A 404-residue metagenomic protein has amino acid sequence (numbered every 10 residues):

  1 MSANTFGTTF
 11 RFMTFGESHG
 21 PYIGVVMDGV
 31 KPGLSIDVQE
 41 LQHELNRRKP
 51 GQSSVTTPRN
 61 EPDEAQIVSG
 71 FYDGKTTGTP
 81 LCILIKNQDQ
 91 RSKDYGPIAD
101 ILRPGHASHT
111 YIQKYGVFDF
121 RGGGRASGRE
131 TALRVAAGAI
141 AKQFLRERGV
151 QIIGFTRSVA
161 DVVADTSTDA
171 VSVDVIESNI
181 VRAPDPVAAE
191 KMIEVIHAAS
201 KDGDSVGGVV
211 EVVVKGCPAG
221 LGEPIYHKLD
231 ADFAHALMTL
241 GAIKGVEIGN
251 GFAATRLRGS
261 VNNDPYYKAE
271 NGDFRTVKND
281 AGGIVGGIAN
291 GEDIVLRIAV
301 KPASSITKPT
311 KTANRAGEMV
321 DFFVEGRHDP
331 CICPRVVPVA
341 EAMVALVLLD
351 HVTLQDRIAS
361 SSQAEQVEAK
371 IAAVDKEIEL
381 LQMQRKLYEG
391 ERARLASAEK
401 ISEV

Functional and structural regions predicted by a protein language model:
M1-R59: N-terminal, positively charged regions that mediate nucleic acid binding
S18-P21, V135, G203-M319: Glycine-rich anion/phosphate-binding loop at the beta-strand->alpha-helix junction
P21-G33, G128-V150, H227, A231-H235 (+3 more regions): Alpha-helical support elements that line or immediately flank enzyme active sites and cofactor-binding pockets
E44-P104, S108: Glycine-rich, N-terminal phosphate-binding loop and its surrounding beta-alpha-beta segment
A99-R125, T310-P330: Short acidic, glycine/tyrosine-flanked loop/strand segments centered on an H-E-D-like triad
Q113-I225: Glycine-rich, mobile lid/loop segments that gate access to catalytic sites or pores
S305-E368: Internal helix-turn-beta structural module
V367, I371-V374, I378-L381, R385-Y388 (+1 more regions): The feature captures the hydrophobic core positions of alpha-helical coiled-coils
